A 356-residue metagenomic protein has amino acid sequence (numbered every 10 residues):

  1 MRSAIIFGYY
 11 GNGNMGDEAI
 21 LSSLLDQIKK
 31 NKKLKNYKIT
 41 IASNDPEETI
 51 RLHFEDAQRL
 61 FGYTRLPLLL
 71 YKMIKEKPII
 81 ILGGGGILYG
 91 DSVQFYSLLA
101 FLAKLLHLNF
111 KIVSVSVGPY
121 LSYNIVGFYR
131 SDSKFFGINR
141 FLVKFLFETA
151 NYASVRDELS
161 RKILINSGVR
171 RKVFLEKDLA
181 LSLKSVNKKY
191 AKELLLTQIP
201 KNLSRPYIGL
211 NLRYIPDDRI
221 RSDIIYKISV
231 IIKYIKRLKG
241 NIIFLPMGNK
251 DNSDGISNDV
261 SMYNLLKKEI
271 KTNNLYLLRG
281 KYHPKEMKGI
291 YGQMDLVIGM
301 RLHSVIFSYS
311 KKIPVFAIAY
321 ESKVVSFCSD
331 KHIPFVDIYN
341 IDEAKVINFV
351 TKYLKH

Functional and structural regions predicted by a protein language model:
M1-H356: Active-site anion-handling motifs in enzyme catalytic cores
